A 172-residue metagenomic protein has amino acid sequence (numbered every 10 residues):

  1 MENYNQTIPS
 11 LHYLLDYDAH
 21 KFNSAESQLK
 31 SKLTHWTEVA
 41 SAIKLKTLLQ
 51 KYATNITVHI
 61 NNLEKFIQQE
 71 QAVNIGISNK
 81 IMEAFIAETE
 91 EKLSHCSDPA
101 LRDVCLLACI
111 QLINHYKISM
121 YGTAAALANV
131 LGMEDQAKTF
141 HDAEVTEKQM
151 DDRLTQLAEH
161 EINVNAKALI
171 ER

Functional and structural regions predicted by a protein language model:
M1-R172: Amphipathic alpha-helical hairpins
